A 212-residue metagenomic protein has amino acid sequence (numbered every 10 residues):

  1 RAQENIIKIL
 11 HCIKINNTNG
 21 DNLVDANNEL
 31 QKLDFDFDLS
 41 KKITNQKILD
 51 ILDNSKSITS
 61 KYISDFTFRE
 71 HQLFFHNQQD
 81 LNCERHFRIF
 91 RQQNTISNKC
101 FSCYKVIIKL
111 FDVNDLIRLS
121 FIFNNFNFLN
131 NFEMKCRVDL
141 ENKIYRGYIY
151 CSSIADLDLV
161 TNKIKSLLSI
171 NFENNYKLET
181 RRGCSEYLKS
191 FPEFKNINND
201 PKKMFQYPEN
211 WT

Functional and structural regions predicted by a protein language model:
I6-T212: Structured alpha/beta or helical-core interaction and ligand-binding surfaces enriched in interleaved
